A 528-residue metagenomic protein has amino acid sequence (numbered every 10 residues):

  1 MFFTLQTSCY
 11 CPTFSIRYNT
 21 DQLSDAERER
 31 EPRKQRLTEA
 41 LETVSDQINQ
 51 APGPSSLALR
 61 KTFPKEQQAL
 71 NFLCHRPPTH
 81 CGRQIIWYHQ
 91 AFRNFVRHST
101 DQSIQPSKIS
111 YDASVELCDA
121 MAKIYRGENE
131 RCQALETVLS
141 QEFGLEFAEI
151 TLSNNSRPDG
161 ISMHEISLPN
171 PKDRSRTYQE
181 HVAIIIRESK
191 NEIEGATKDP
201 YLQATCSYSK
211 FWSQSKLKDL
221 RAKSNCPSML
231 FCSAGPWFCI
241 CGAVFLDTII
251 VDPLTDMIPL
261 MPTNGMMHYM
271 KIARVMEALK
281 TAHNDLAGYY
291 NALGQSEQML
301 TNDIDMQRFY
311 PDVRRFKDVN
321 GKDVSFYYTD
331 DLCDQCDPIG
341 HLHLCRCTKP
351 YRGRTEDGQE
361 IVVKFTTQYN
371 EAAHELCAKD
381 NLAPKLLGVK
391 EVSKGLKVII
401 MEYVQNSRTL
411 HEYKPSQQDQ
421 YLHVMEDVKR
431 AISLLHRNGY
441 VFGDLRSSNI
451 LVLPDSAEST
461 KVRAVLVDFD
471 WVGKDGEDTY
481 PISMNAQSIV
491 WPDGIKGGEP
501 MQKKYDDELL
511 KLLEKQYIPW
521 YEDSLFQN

Functional and structural regions predicted by a protein language model:
L5, F14-V138, T263, M270-E277 (+3 more regions): Charged, often low-complexity linker/regulatory segments
Q90-A222: A short, conserved, highly charged catalytic patch centered on acidic carboxylates
T197-Y201, S209-P253, K394, D523-F526: Nucleic-acid nuclease catalytic cores
Y269-D337: Juxta-kinase regulatory segment immediately upstream of eukaryotic protein kinase catalytic domains
K322-P384: ATP-binding glycine-rich loop module of kinase domains
E375-E426: Conserved structural core of kinase catalytic domains
H436-D455: Catalytic-loop of the protein kinase fold
E458-N528: C-lobe/activation-segment region of protein kinase-like
